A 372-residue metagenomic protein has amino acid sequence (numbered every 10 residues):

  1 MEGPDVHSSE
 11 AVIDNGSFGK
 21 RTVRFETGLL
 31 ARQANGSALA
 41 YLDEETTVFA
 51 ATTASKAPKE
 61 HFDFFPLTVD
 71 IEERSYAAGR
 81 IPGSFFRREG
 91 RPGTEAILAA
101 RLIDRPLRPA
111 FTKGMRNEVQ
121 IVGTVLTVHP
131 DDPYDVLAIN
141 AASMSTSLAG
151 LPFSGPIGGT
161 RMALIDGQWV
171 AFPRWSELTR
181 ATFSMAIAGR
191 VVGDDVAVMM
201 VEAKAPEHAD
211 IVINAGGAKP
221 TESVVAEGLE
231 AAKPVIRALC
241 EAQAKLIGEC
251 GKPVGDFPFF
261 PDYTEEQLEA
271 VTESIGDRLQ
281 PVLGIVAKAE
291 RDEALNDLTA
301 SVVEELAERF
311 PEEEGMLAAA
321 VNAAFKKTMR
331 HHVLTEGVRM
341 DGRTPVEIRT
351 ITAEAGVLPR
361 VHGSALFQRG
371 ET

Functional and structural regions predicted by a protein language model:
M1-S55, K59, P156, G255-T372: Extended amphipathic alpha-helical scaffolds
E2, N15-G19, Y76, R80 (+9 more regions): Residue-level signal for well-ordered alpha-helical segments
E2-D14, F18-R21, N35, T47 (+9 more regions): Alpha/propeptide regions of enzymes that mature by internal proteolysis
L30, F49, I103, K113-G167 (+2 more regions): Glycine-rich anion/phosphate-binding loop at the beta-strand->alpha-helix junction
A34-Q120, V125-D132, A197, V201-N214 (+3 more regions): Glycine-rich, flexible beta-strand/loop modules in the N-terminal catalytic cores of phosphate-handling
Y76-E89, T127-A138, C250-E273: Short, surface-exposed loop/turn segments at secondary-structure boundaries that line and modulate
P152-I285: Mobile "lid/hinge" segments at catalytic clefts and subdomain interfaces of large enzymes
